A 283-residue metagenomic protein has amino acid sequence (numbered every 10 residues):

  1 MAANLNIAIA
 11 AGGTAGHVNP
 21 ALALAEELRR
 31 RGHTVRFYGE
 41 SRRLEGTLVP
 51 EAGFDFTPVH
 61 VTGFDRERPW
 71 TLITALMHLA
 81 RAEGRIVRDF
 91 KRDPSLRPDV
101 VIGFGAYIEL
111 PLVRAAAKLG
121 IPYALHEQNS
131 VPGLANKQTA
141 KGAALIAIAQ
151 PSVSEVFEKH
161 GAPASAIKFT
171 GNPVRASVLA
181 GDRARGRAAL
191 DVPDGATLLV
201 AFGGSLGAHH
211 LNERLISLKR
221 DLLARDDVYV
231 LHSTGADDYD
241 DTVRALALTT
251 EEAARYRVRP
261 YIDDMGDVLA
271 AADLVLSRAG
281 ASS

Functional and structural regions predicted by a protein language model:
N4-G12, R31-R85, T170-N172, A236-D238: Conserved nucleotide-sugar phosphate-binding/catalytic loop shared by glycosyltransferases and other
H17-L28: Short amphipathic alpha-helix
T34, D55, A117-A184: Active-site-proximal region of nucleotide-activated glycan assembly enzymes, centered on histidine/acidic-rich loops
L48, A52, R183-R185, V192-S277: Donor-nucleotide binding loops and adjacent catalytic segments primarily of GT-B fold Leloir glycosyltransferases
T71-I73, L179-D191: A short helix/loop element that forms part of the nucleotide-sugar donor recognition site in Leloir-type
R85-I102, E109-A124, K137-G142: Glycosyltransferases and closely related glycan-assembly transferases that use nucleotide-activated donors
V101, L274-V275, S282: Hydrophobic acceptor-binding patch used for acceptor engagement in glycosyltransferases
G105-A106, P151, G204, G235 (+1 more regions): Short glycine-/small-residue-rich Rossmann-like dinucleotide-binding loops
